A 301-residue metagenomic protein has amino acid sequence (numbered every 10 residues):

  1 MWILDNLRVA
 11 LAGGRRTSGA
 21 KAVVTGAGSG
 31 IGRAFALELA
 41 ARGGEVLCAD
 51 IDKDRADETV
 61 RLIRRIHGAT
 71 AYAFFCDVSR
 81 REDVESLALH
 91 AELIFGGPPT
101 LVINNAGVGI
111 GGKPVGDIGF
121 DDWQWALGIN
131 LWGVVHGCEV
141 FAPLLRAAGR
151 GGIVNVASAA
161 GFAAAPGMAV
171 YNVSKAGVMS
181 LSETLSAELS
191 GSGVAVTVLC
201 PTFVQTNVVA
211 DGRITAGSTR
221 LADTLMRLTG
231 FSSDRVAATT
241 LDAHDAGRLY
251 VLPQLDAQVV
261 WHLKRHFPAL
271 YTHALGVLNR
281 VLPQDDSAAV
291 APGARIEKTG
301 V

Functional and structural regions predicted by a protein language model:
R8-L47: Canonical Rossmann dinucleotide-binding motif of NAD(H)/NADP(H)-dependent dehydrogenases/reductases, specifically
G44-E58: Conserved glycine-rich Rossmann-like NAD(P)H-binding loop of the short-chain dehydrogenase/reductase
K53-D54, F75-S86, F120: The beta1-alpha1 cofactor-binding region of Rossmann-like NAD(H)/NADP(H)-dependent oxidoreductases
K113-V115, G119-W125: Substrate-binding pocket helix/loop in short-chain dehydrogenase/reductase
C138, S174: Active-site helix of classical SDR
S158: Residue(s) in the substrate-gating loop at a strand-loop-helix junction that position the organic substrate next
G191-L255: SDR active-site lid
